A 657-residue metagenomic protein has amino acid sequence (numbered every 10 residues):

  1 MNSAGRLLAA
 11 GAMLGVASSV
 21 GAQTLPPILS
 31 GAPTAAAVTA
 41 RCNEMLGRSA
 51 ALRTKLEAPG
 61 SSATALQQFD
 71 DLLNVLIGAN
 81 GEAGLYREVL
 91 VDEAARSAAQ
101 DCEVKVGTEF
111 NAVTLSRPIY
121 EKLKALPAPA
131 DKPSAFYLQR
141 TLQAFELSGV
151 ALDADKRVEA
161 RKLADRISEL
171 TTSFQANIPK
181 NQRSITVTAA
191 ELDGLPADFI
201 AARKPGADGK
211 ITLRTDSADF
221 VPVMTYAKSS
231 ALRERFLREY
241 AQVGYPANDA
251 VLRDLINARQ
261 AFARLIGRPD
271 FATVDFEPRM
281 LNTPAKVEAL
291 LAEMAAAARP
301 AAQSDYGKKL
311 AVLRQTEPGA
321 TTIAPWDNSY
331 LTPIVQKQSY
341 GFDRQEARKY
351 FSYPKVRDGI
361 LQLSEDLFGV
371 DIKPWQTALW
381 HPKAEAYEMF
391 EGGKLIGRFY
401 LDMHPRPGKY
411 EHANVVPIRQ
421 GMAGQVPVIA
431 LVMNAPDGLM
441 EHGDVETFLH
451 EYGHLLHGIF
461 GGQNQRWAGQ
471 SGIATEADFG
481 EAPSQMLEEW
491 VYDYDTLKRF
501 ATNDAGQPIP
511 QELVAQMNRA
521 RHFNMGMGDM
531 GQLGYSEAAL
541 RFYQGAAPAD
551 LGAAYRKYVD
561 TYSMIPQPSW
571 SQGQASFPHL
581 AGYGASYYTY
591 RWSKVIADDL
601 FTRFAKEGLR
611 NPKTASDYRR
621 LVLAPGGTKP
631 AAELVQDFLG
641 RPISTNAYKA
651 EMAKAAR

Functional and structural regions predicted by a protein language model:
M1-A9: Bacterial N-terminal signal peptides that target proteins for export
A17-S19: N-terminal signal peptide c-region/cleavage motif recognized by signal peptidases
Q23-A37, K210, K355, G359-L363 (+8 more regions): C-terminal, non-catalytic "cap/extension" segments appended to globular domains
Q23-P196, A202, T212, H579 (+1 more regions): N-terminal helix-rich structural modules
L25-A37, A83-C102, A125-K162, T212-D249 (+6 more regions): Short His/Asp/Glu-rich catalytic/ion-coordination signatures at enzyme active sites or charged loops
P133, Y137-L138, A176, T186-R214 (+4 more regions): Active-site-proximal, well-structured secondary-structure segments within enzyme catalytic domains
D371, N434, E441-G443, I459-R466: A broad "non-catalytic interaction surface" signal
D437-I459, S484: Active-site recognition of the HExxH zinc-binding catalytic motif
